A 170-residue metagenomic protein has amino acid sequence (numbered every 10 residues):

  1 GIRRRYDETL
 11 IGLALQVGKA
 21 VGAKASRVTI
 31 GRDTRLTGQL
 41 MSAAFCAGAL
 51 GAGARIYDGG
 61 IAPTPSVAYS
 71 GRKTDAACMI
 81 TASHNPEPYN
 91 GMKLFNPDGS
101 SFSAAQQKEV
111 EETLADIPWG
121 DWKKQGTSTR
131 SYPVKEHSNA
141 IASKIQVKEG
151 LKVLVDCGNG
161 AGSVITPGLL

Functional and structural regions predicted by a protein language model:
G1, R5, G12, L40 (+3 more regions): Residue-level preference for alpha-helix termini and adjacent loops
G1-A47, G51-A52, T127-V153: An N-terminal, well-structured beta->alpha segment
I2, L13, K19, R32 (+4 more regions): Gly/Ser/Thr-rich helix-start
I2-E8, G22, R35, T64 (+3 more regions): Short, electropositive, low-hydrophobicity segments enriched in small/polar residues
R5-T9, Q16, T64-P65, S70 (+3 more regions): Surface-exposed loop/turn and secondary-structure junction residues enriched for glycine/proline
K24-Y89, G168-L169: N-terminal small/polar loop signature for handling phosphorylated ligands or for N-terminal nucleophile
N90-L170: Gly/Ser/Thr-enriched, mixed-charge loops and adjacent short helices that form phosphate/oxyanion-binding elements
